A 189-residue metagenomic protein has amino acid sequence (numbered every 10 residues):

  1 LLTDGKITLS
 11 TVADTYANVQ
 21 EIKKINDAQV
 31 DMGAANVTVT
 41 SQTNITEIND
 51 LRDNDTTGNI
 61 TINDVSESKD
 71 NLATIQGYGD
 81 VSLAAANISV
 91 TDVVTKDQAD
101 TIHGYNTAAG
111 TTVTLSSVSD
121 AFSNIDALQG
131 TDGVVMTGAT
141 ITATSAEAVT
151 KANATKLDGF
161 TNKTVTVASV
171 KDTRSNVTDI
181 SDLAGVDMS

Functional and structural regions predicted by a protein language model:
L1-S189: Solvent-exposed, low-complexity segments and loops of surface/extracellular structural proteins
